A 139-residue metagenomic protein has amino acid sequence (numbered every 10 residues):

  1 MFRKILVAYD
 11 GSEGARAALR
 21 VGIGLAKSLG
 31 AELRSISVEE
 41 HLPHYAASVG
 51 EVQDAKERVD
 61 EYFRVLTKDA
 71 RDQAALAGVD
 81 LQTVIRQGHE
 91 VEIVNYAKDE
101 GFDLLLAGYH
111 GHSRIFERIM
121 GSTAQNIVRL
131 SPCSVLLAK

Functional and structural regions predicted by a protein language model:
R3-V49, A75-V79: Small/aliphatic-rich secondary-structure junction motif
R34, Q82, L136: Conserved beta-strand positions in the Rossmann-like core of class I SAM-dependent methyltransferases
V38, G108-H110, K139: Short secondary-structure boundary segments
G50-D54, E100-F102, T123-Q125: Short, hinge-like loop/turn segments at secondary-structure boundaries
V52-V65: A short acidic, glycine-rich active-site loop that binds or catalyzes chemistry on phosphate/adenosine moieties
D72-L105: Structural beta-alpha unit
L104-R129: Glycine-rich, Arg-bearing micro-motifs that act as flexible, cationic patches
